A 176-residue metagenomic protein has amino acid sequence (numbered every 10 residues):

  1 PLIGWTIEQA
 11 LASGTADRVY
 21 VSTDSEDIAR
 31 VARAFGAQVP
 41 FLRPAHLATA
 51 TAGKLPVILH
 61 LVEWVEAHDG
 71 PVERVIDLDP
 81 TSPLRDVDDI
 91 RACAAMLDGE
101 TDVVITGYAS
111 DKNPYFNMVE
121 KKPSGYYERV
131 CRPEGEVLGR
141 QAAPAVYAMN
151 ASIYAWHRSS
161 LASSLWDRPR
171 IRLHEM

Functional and structural regions predicted by a protein language model:
P1, P80-P83: Proline-centered helix-kink/hinge sites
P1-T23: N-terminal glycine-rich phosphate-binding loop and ensuing alpha1 helix
Q9, S13, L61-V65, M96: A generic secondary-structure signal
G14, E26, G36-V39, T101 (+1 more regions): Structural motif
A16, G70-V72, E100-D102: Short, high-confidence coil segments that cap the C-terminus of an alpha-helix and link into the following beta-strand
Y20, E26-I76, L84-R85, A92: Short phosphate-binding loop-to-helix
V21, D77, V103-I105: Structural beta-sheet core signal
P83-E175: Conserved core of the sugar-phosphate nucleotidyltransferase
